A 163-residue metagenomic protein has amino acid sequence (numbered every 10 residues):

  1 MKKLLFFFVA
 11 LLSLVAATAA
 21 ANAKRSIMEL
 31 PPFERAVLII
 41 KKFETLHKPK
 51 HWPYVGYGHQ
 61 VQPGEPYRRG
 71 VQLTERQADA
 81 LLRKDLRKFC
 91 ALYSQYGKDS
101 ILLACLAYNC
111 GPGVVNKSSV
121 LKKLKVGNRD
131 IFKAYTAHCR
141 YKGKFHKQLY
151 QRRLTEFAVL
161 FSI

Functional and structural regions predicted by a protein language model:
M1-L4: Positively charged n-region of N-terminal signal peptides that target proteins for export
F6-F7, L160: Short amphipathic alpha-helical "recognition" segments used for binding
F8-S13: Bacterial N-terminal signal peptides
L14-A19: C-terminal segment of classical bacterial N-terminal signal peptides
N22-P49, H59-Q95, G113-I163: Long, amphipathic alpha-helical surface segments
P53: Short, His- and charge-rich active-site/binding loops that engage polyanionic ligands
G56: Residue-level detector of conserved, well-ordered beta-strand and adjacent loop positions that form binding/recognition
S100-G111: Long, amphipathic, charge-rich alpha-helical segments that form helical bundles/coiled-coils
